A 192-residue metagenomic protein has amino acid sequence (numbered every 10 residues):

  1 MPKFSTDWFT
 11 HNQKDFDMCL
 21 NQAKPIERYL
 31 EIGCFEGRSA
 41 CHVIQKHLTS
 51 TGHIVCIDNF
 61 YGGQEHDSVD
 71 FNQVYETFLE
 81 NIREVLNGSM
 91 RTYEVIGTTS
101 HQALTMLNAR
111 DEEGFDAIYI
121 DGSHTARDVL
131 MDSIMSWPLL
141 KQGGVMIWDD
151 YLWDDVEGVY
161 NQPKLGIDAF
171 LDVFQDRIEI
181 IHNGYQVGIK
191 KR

Functional and structural regions predicted by a protein language model:
P2-R192: S-adenosylmethionine/decaboxylated-SAM
